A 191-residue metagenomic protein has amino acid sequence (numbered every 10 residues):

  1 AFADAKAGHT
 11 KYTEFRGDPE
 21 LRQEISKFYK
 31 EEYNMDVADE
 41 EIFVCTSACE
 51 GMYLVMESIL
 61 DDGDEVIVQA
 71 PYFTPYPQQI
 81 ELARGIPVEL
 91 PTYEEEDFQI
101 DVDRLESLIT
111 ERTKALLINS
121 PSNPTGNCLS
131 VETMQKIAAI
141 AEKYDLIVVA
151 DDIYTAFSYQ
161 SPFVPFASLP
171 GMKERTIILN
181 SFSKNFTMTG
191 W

Functional and structural regions predicted by a protein language model:
A1-S47, L54: N-terminal small-domain helix-loop-helix segment of the aminotransferase-like
V37-I42, D62-E65, R112, K173-T176: Short acidic capping loops at alpha-helix termini that bridge into adjacent secondary structure
S58-I80: Conserved PLP-anchoring active-site segment centered on the Schiff-base-forming lysine
D64, G85, K143-I147, M172-R175: A short helix->loop->beta-strand "cap" motif at the edges of active sites that frequently abuts
L82-V88: A short helix-loop-beta submotif of the ANL/AMP-binding
V88, Y93-S161: Active-site phosphate-binding strand-loop segment of PLP-dependent enzymes
L169-W191: Active-site PLP attachment segment
